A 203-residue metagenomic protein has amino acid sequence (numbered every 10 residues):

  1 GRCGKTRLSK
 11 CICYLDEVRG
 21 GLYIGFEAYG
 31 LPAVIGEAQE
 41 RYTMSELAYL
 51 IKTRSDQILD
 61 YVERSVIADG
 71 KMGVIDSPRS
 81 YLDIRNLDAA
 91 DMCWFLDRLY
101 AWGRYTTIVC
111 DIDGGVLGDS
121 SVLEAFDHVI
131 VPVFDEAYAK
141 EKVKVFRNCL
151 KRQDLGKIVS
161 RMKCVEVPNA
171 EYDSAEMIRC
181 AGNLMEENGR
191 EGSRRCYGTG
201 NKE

Functional and structural regions predicted by a protein language model:
G1-R19: Walker A (P-loop) phosphate-binding motif
R2-G4, G30, R79-L87, G115-G118 (+2 more regions): Short acidic, S/G/P-rich loop/turn micro-motifs used as interaction or catalytic elements
Y14-G20, A101-T106: Secondary-structure boundary elements
V18-V74: Phosphate-binding loop that captures ATP/GTP phosphates
F26, S77, N169: Active-site donor-binding loop signature of nucleotide-sugar glycosyltransferases
R54-D69, D76-I112: Cytosolic-facing regulatory segments adjacent to core modules
W94-E186: Conserved catalytic-core segment of NTP-binding enzymes
E176-E203: NTP-binding/hydrolysis catalytic cores, primarily Walker-type P-loop NTPases
